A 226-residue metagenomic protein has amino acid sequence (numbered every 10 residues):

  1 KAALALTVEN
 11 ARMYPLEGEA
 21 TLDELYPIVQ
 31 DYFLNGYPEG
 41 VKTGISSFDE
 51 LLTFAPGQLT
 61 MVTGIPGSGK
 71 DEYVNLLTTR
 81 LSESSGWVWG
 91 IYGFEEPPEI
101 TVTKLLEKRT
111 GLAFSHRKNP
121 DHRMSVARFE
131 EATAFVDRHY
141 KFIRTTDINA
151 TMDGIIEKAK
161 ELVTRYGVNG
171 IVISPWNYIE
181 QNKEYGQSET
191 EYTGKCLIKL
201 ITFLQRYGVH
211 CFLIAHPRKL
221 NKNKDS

Functional and structural regions predicted by a protein language model:
K1-M13: Accessory, often N-terminal, substrate/partner-engagement and coupling regions that sit outside the core NTP/cofactor
R12-L112: The Walker A/P-loop phosphate-binding site
D49, S84-Y166, Q181: Cytosolic-facing regulatory segments adjacent to core modules
M61, F142, N169-V172, F212: Structural motif
E83, E191-P217: Substrate-engagement module of ASCE P-loop NTPases
G93-E96, P175, V209, L213-R218: A short beta-strand-to-loop transition that corresponds to the Sensor-1 phosphate-sensing loop of AAA+ P-loop ATPases
V168-I201: Helical hairpin unit composed of two closely spaced alpha helices linked by a short loop
L220-S226: Short, electropositive alpha-helical surface patch
